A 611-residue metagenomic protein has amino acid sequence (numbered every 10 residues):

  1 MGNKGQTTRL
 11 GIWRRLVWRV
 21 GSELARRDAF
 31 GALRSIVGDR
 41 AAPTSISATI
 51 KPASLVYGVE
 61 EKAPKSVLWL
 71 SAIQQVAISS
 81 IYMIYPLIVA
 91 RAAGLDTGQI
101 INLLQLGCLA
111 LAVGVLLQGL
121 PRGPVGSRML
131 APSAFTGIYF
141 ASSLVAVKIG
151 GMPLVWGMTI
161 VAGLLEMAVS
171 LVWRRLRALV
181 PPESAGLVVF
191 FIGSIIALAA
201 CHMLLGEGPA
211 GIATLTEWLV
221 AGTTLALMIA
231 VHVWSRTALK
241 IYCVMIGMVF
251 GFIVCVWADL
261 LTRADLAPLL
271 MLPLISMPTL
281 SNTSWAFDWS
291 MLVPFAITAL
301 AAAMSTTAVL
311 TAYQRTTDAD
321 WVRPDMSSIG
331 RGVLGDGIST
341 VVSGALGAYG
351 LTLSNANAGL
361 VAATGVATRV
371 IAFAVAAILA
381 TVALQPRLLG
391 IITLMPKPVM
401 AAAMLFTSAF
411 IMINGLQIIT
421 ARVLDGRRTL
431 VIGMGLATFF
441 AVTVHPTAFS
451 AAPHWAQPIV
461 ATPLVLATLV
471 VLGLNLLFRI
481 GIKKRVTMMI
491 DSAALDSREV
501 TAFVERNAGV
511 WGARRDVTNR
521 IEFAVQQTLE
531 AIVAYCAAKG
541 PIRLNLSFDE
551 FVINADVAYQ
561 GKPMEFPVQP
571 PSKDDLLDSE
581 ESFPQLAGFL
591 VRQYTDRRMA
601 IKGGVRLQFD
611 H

Functional and structural regions predicted by a protein language model:
G2-W69, A267-S276, R315-R323, G481-D496 (+1 more regions): Intrinsically disordered, low-complexity non-transmembrane regions of multi-pass membrane transporters
V17-L130, I138-A146: N-terminal signal-anchor module of multipass membrane proteins
V56-Y57, A63-S66, A90-L109, V113-G126 (+2 more regions): Membrane-embedded helical hairpins/re-entrant loop segments and their flanking transmembrane helices within multi-pass
S66-Y82, L215-L225, Y242, S276-T311 (+1 more regions): Hydrophobic, membrane-embedded alpha-helices of multi-pass small-molecule transporters
A146-T262, A376-K484: Membrane-embedded alpha-helical modules
L436, V533-H611: Conserved beta-strand-loop-beta-strand hairpin that lines the nucleotide-binding pocket of ATP/GTP-utilizing enzymes
R479-F523, M564-Q569: Bergerat-fold GHKL ATPase/HATPase_c domain
R515-I542: Conserved ATP-binding N-box helix of the HATPase_c
